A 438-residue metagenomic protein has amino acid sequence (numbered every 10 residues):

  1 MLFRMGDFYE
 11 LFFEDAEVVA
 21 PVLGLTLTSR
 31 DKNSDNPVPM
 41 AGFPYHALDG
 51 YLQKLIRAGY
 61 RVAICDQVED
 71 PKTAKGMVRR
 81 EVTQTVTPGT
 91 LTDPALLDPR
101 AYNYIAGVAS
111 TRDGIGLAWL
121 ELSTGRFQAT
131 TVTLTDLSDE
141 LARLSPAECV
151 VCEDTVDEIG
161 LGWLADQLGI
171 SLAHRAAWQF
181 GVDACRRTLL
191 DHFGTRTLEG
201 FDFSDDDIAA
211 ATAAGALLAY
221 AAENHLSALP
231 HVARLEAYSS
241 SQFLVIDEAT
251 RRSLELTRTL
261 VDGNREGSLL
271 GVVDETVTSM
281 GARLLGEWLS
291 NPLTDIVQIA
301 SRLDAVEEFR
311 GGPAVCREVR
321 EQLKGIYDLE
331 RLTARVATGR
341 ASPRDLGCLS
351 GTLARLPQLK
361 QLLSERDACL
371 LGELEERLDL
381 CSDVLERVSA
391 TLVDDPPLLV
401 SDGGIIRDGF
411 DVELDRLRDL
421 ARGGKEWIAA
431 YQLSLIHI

Functional and structural regions predicted by a protein language model:
M1-G311, R317, E321-A337, A341-E426 (+1 more regions): Charged catalytic and DNA/RNA-contacting regions of genome-maintenance and nucleic-acid-processing enzymes
H437-I438: Conserved small/polar residues in nucleotide/adenosyl-binding loops
